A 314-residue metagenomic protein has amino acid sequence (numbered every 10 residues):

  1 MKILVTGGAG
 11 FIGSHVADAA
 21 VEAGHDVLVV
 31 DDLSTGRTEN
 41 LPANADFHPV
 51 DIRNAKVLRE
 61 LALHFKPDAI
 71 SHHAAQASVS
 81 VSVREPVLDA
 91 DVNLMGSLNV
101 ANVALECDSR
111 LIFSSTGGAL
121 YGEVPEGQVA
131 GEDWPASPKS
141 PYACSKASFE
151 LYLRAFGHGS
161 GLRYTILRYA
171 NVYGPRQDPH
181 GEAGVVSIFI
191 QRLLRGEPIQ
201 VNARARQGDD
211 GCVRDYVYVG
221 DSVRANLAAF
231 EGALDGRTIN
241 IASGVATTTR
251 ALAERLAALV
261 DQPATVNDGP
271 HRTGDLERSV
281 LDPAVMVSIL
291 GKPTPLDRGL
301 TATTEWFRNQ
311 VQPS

Functional and structural regions predicted by a protein language model:
M1-V172: N-terminal Rossmann-like NAD(P)+-binding domain of SDR-like oxidoreductases, especially those catalyzing
V16, N226-F230, A253-L256, P283 (+1 more regions): Hydrophobic "lid"/C-terminal helical patch of Rossmann-like NAD(P)-dependent dehydrogenase/epimerase domains
H25, L296-S314: Amphipathic terminal alpha-helices
S82, P135, A170-D178, I188-V217 (+2 more regions): A conserved pocket-lining segment of Rossmann-fold NAD(P)-dependent short-chain dehydrogenase/reductase
A147, S160, P175-I188, G211-R214 (+4 more regions): Glycine/proline-rich active-site loop of Rossmann-fold NAD(P)-dependent oxidoreductases
S148, Y152, F156, F189 (+2 more regions): Hydrophobic alpha-helix immediately C-terminal to the catalytic Tyr-X-X-X-Lys motif of short-chain
R204-D209, G236-I239, T247-A253, D261-R278: C-terminal "lid/loop" region of Rossmann-like NAD(P)-dependent oxidoreductases
V219, R250, R272-T294, R298 (+1 more regions): Conserved C-terminal active-site "lid" loop/helix of NAD(P)H-dependent oxidoreductases that clamps the redox cofactor
